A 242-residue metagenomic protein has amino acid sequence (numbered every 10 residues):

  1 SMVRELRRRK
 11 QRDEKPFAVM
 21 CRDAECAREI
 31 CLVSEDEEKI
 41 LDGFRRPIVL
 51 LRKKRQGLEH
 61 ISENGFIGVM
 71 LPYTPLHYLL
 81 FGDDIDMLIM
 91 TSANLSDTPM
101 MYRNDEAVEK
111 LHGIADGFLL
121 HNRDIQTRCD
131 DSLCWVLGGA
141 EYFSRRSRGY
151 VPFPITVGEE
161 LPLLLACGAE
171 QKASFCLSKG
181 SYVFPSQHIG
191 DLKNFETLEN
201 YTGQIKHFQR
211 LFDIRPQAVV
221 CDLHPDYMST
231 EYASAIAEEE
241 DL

Functional and structural regions predicted by a protein language model:
S1-D241: Active-site-adjacent structural elements in enzyme catalytic cores
